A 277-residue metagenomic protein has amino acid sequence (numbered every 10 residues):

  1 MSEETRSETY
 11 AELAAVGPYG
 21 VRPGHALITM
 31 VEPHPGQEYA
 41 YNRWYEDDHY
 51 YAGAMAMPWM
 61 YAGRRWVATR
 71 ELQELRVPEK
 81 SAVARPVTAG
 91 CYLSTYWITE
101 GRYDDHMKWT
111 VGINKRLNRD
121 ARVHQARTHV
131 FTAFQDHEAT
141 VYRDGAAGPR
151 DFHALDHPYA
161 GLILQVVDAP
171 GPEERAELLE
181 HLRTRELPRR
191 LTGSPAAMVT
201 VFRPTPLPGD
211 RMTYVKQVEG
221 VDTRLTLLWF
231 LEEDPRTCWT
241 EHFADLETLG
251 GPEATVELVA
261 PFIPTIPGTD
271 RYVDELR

Functional and structural regions predicted by a protein language model:
M1-R277: Macromolecular interaction modules
